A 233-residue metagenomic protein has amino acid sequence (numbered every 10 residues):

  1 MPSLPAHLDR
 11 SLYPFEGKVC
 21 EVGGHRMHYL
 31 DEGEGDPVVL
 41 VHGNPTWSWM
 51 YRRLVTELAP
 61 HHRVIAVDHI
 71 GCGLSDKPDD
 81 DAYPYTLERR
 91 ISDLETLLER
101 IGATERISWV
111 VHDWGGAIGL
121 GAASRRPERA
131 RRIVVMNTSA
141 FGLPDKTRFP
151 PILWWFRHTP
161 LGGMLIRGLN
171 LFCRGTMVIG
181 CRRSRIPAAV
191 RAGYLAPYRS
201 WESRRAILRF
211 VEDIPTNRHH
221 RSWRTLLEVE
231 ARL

Functional and structural regions predicted by a protein language model:
M1-P2, P45: Intrinsically disordered/low-complexity terminal segments and short unstructured peptides
P2-V19, H25-M27, P37, M50 (+3 more regions): Flexible "cap/lid" subdomain of the alpha/beta-hydrolase fold that forms the substrate-access gate
D36-H42: Short beta-strand element of the alpha/beta-hydrolase
N44-V55: The serine-hydrolase catalytic nucleophile loop
R53-H62, R100: A short, Lys/Arg-enriched amphipathic alpha-helix followed by its capping loop at the start of a domain
T56, V67-I70: N-terminal cap/lid subdomain of alpha/beta-hydrolase-fold enzymes
